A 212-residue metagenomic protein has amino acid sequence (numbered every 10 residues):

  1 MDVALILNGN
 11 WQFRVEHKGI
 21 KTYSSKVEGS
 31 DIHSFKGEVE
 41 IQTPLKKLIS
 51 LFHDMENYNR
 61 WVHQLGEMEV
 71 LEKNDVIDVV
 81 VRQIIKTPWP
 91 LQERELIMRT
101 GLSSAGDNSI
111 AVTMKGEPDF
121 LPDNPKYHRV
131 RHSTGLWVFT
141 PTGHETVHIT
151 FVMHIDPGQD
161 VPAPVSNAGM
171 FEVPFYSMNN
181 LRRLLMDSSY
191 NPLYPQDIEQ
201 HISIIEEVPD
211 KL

Functional and structural regions predicted by a protein language model:
M1-L212: Eukaryotic helix-grip
